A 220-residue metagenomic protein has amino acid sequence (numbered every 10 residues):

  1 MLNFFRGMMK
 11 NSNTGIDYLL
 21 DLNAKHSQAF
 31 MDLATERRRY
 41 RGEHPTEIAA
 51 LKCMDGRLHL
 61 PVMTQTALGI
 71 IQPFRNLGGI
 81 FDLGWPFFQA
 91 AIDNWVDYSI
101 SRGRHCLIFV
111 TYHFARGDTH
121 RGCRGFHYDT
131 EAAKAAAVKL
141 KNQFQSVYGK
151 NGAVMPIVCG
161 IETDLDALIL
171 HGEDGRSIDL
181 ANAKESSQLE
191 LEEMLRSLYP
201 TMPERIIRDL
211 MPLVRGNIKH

Functional and structural regions predicted by a protein language model:
M1-T46, L77-A91, V96-C106, A115-H220: Divalent-metal-activated hydrolytic enzyme cores
T46-E47, I70: A generic secondary-structure signal marking the coil-to-beta-strand transition
L51, I108-Y112: Short, conserved beta-strand edge motifs with alternating hydrophobic and charged residues
K52-G78: Catalytic core of membrane glycerolipid acyltransferases/transacylases, capturing the structured, soluble-facing
